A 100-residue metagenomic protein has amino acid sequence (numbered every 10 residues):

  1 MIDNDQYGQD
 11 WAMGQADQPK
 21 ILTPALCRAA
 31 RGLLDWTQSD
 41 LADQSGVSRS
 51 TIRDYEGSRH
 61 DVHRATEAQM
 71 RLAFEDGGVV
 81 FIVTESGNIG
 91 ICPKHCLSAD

Functional and structural regions predicted by a protein language model:
M1-P19, V80-D100: N-terminal flexible/basic segments that precede or flank functional cores
N4-Q6, A29, Q44, H60-V62: A charge-rich, low-complexity, intrinsically flexible signal that marks solvent-exposed coils, linkers, repeats
Q18-L22, D61, A65-A68: Residues at secondary-structure transition points
A25-D40, Q69, S98-D100: Short basic helix-loop element that most often maps to the first helix and adjoining turn of HTH DNA-binding modules
A29, D43, D54, L72: DNA-binding alpha-helical recognition surfaces that contact promoter or target DNA
W36, V47, V79: Short glycine/serine/threonine/alanine-rich loop segments
G46-V62: Recognition helix of helix-turn-helix/homeodomain-like DNA-binding domains that insert into the DNA major groove
A65-I82: DNA major-groove recognition helix of helix-turn-helix/homeodomain DNA-binding modules
